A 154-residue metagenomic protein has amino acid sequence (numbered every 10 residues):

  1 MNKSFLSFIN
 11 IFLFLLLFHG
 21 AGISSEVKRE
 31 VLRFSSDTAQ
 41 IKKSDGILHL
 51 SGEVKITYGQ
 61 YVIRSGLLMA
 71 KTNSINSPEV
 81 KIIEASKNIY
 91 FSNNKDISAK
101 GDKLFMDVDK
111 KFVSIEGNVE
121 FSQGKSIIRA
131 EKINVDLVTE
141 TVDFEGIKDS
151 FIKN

Functional and structural regions predicted by a protein language model:
M1-N154: Mature-chain termini and adjacent capping regions
